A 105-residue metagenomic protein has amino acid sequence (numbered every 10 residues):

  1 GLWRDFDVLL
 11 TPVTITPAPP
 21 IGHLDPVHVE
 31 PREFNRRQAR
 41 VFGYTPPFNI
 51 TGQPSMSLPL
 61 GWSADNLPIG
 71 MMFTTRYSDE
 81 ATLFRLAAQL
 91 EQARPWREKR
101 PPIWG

Functional and structural regions predicted by a protein language model:
G1-I50, P101-W104: Serine-dependent amide/ester hydrolase catalytic core
D5, A39, N49-G105: Structural helix-boundary/capping segments
